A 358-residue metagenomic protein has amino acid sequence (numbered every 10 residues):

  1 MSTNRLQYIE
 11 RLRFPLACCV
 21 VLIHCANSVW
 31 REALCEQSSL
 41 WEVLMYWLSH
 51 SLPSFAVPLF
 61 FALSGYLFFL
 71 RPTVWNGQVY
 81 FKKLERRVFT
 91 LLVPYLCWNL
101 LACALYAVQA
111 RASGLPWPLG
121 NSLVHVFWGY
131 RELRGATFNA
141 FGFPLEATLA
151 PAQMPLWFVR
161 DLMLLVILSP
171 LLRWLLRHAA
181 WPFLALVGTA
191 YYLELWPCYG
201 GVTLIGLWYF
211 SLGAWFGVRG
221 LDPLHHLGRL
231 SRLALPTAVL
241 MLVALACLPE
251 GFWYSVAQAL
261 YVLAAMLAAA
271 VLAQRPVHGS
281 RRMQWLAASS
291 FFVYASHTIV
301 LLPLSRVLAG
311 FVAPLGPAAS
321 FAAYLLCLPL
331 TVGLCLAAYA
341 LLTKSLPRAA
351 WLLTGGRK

Functional and structural regions predicted by a protein language model:
Q7-R71, L91-Y95, N99: Functionally critical transmembrane alpha-helices in membrane proteins and complexes, commonly lining
L22-C25, A185-C198, L235-P249, I299: Aromatic-anchored segments of alpha-helical transmembrane domains
M45-P58, E146-R160, L193-L212, V243-M266: Interfacial loop-to-helix transition and helix-capping segments at the boundaries of transmembrane helices
F55-R87, W98-G114, V300, L304-S305: Juxtamembrane transmembrane-helix termini
L91-D161: Membrane-interface helix-loop-helix regions
M163-V187, W215-L233: Solvent-exposed interhelical
W208, G220-W285, S289-F292, I299-A322: Alpha-helical transmembrane segments and terminal signal-anchor/GPI-anchor hydrophobic tails, characterized by long
K344-K358: Membrane-proximal cytoplasmic C-terminal regulatory module of class A 7TM GPCRs
